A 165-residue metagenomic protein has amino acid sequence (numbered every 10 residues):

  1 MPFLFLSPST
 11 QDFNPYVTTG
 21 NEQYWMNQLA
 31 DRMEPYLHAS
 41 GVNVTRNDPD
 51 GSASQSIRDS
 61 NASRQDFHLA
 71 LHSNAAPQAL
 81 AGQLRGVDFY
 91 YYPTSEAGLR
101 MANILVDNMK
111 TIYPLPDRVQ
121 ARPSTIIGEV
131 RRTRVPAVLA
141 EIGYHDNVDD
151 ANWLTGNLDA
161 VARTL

Functional and structural regions predicted by a protein language model:
M1-I57, S63, R85: Active-site histidine-acidic residue metal-binding/catalytic motifs, centered on HxH/HExxH-like signatures
L4-D12, R58-S63, H68-P77, Q120-L165: Active-site-adjacent mobile loop/cap segments within catalytic or ligand-binding domains
Q11-E22, A75-I104: A short, glycine/acidic-enriched catalytic loop
E22-W25, L29, M33, S52-S56 (+5 more regions): Stable alpha-helical elements in mature extracytoplasmic
Y36-A39, H72, T111-R118, E141: Polar, enzyme-active/binding microenvironments
G41, Q55-S60, Q78-V87, Y91 (+3 more regions): Flexible, surface-exposed loop/gating regions in the mature catalytic domains of secreted/periplasmic hydrolases
N47-P49, Y92, R122-S124: Conserved beta-strand termini and adjacent loop/short-helix elements that scaffold enzyme active sites in alpha/beta
E96-R122: Active-site-adjacent substrate-binding region of metalloamidase/peptidase-like peptide-processing proteins
